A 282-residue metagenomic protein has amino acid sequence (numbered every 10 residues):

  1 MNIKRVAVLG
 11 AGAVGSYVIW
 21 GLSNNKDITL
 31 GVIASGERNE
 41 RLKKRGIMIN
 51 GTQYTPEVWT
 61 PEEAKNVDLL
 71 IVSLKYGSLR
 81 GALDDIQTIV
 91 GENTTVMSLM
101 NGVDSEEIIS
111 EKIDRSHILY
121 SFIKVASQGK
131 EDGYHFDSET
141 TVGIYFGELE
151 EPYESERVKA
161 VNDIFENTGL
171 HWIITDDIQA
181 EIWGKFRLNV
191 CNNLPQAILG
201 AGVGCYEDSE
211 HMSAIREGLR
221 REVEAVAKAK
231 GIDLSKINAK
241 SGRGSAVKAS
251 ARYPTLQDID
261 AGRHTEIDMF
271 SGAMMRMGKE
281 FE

Functional and structural regions predicted by a protein language model:
M1-T55: NAD(P)+-binding Rossmann beta1-loop-alpha1 motif at the extreme N-terminus of oxidoreductases
N2, E166, E217-E282: NAD(P)-dependent Rossmann-like dehydrogenase/reductase catalytic/cofactor-binding core
W20-N24, D84-T88, E111, G272 (+1 more regions): Short, well-ordered alpha-helices that flank and scaffold nucleotide-derived cofactor binding pockets
G51-H135: Rossmann-like NAD(P)(H) cofactor-binding subdomain of soluble oxidoreductases
V90, Y134-E148, L199-D208, R252-A261: Helix-loop-beta segment of a Rossmann-like dinucleotide-binding subdomain
N101-E181: Rossmann-fold dinucleotide-binding core
Q179-E207, H211-E224, S250: Active-site-proximal catalytic alpha-helix in oxidoreductases
